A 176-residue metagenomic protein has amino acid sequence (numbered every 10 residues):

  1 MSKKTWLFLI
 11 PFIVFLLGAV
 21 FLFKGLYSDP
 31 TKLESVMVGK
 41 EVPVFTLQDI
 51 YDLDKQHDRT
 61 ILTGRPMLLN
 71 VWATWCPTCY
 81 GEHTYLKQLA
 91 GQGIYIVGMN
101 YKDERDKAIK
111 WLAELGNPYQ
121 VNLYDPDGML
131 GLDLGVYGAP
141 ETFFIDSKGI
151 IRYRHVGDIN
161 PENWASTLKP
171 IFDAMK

Functional and structural regions predicted by a protein language model:
M1-Q48, K176: N-terminal targeting signals for export/organelle localization
Y27, Q48-K55, N122-D125: Short gly/ser/thr-rich secondary-structure transition/capping motifs
E41, R65-M67, V71-W75, G138: Short pre-active-site segment immediately N-terminal to redox-active cysteine/selenocysteine motifs in thiol-based
P43-T46, W72, V97, L132: Conserved Rossmann-like nucleotide-binding pocket used by diverse enzymes that bind dinucleotide cofactors
F45-M67: A short beta-strand-turn-helix
L68-L69, I96, T142: Hydrophobic beta-strand anchors of alpha/beta hydrolase catalytic cores
Y80-G116, P126-D133: Structural microenvironment flanking redox-active thiols in thiol-disulfide oxidoreductases
A113-P118, D125-M175: Thiol/disulfide oxidoreductase modules built on the thioredoxin-like
